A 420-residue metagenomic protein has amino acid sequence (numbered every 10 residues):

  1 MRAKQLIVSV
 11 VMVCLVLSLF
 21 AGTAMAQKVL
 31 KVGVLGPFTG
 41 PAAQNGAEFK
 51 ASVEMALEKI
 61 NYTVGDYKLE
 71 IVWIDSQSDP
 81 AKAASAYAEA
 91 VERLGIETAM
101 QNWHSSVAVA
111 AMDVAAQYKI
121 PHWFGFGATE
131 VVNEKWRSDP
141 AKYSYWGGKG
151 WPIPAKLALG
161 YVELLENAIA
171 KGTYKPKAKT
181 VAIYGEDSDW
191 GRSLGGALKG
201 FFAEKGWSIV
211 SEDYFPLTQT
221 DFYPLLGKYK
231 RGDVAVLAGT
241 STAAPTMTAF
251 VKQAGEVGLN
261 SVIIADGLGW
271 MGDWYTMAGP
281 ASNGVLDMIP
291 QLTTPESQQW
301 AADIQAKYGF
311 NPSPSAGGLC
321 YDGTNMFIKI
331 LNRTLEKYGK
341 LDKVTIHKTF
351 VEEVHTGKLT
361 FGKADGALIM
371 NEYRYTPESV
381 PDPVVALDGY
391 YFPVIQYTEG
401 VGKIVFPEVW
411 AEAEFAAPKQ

Functional and structural regions predicted by a protein language model:
M1-K31, E92, A417-Q420: Short, low-complexity disordered leader/linker segments with a strong preference for bacterial N-terminal type II
A24-V34, Y62-E70, A168-T180: Immediate post-signal peptide segment of exported/extracytoplasmic ligand-binding proteins
V29, Q44-A51, T63-R137, G150 (+3 more regions): Beta-alpha junction/loop-to-helix N-cap segments that form part of ligand/metal-binding clefts
G33-E54, I74-A81, W103-H104, Y184-S193 (+1 more regions): Extracytoplasmic "Venus flytrap"
K50-W73, K171-T173, A203-W207: Signal peptide-proximal N-terminal region of secreted/periplasmic/extracellular or secretory-lumen proteins
I96-E212, V262-D287: Extracytoplasmic ligand/sensor domains, especially the bilobed periplasmic-binding protein
T129, W151, V251-M326, L331-E336 (+1 more regions): Extracellular/periplasmic periplasmic-binding protein-like sensory domains
Y308-P314, I328-I404: Segments of small-molecule ligand-sensing domains
